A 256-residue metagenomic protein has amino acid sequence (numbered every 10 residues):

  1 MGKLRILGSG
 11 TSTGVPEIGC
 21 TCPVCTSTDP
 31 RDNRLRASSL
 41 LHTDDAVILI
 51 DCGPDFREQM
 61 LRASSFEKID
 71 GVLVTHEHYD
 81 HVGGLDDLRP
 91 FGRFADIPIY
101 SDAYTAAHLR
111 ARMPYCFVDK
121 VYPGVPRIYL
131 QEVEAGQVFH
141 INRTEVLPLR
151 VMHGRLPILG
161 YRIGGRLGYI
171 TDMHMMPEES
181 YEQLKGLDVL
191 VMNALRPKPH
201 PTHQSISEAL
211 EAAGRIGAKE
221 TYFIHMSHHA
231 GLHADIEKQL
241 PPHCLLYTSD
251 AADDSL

Functional and structural regions predicted by a protein language model:
M1-I170, D235-L246: Binuclear metal-dependent hydrolase catalytic cores
G10-T11, M226-G231, S249: A short, acidic, flexible beta-alpha connecting loop/helix-capping segment that sits on the rim of active
E67, P90-F94, Q183-G186, A212-G217: Short, conserved loop/helix-junction motifs that constitute active-site signature segments in enzyme catalytic cores
H78-V82, R155, M176-E178, P197-P201 (+1 more regions): Active-site environment of divalent metal-dependent phosphoester hydrolases
R155-L159, I163-N193, H203: Active-site-proximal loop/helix segments of hydrolase catalytic cores
H203-L210: Charged helix-capping and loop-helix junction motifs
Y247-D253: Conserved small/polar residues in nucleotide/adenosyl-binding loops
